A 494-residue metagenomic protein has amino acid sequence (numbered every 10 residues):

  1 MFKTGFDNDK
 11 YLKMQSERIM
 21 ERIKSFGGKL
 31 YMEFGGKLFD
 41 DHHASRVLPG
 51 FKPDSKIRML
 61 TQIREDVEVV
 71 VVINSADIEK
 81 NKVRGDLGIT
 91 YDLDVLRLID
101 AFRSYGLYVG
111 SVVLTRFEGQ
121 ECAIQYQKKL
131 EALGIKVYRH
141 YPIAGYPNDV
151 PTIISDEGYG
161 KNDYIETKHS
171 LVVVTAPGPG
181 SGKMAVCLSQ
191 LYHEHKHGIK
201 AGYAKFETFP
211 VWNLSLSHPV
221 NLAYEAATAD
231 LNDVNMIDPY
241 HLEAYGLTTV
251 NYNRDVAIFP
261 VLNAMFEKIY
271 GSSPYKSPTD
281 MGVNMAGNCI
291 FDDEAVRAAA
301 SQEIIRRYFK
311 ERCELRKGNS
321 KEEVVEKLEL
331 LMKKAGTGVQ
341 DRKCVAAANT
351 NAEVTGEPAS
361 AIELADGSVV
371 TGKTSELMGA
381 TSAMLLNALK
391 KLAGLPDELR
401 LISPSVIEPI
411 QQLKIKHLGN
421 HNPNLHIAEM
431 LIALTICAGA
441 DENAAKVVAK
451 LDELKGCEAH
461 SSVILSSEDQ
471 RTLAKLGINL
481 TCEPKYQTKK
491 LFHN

Functional and structural regions predicted by a protein language model:
M1-T175, Q190-R342, A346-N351, G356-E357 (+3 more regions): Flexible phosphate-sensing "switch/lid" loops adjacent to ATP/NTP-binding sites across phosphate-transfer
G178-P179: The conserved Walker
V186: Hydrophobic positions on the alpha1 helix immediately C-terminal to the Walker A/P-loop
K373-T374: Short clusters of small/polar residues that mark proteolytic maturation junctions
L377-A393: A short, polar/charged loop-to-alpha-helix boundary motif
K391-P423: Short HxH-centered metal-ligating active-site micro-motif
